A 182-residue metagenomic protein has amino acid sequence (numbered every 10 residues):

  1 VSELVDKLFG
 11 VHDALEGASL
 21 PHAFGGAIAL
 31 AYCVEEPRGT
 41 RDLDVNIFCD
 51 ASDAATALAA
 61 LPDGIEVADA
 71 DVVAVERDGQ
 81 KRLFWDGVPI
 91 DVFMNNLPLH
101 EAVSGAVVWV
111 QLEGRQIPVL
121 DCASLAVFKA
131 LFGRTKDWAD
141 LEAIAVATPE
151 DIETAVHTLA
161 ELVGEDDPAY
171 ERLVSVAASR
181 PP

Functional and structural regions predicted by a protein language model:
V1-P182: Compositionally biased terminal segments of proteins
